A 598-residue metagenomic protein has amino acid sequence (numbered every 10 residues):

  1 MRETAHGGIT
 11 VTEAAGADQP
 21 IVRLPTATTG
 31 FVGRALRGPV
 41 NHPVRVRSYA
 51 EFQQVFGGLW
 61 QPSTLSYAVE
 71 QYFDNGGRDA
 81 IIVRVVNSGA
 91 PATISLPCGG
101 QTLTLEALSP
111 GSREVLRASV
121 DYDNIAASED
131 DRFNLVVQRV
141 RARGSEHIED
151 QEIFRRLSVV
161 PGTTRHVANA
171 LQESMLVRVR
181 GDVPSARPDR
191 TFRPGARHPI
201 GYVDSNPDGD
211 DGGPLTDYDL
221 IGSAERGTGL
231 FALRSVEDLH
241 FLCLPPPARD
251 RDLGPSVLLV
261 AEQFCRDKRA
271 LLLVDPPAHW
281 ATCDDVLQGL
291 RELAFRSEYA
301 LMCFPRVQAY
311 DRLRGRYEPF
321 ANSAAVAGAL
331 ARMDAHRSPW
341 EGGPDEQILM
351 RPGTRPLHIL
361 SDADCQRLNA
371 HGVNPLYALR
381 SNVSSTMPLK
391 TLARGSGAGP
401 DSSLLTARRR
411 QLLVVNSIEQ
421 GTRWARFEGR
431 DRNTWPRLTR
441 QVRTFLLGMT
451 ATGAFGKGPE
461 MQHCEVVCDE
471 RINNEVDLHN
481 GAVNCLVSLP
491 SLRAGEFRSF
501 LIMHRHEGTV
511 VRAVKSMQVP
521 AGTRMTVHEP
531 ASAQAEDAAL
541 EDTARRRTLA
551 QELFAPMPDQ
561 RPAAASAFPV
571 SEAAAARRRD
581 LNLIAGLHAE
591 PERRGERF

Functional and structural regions predicted by a protein language model:
M1-G111, A126-R132, Q138-S145, T191 (+7 more regions): Structured, hydrophobic secondary-structure cores that serve as assembly/anchoring elements
I9, H166-V203: Short glycine-aromatic motifs
G100-P184: Extended, Lys/Arg-rich, non-catalytic nucleic-acid recognition/anchoring regions of very large nucleic-acid-interacting
R187-I221, R226: Long, low-complexity, polar/charged, intrinsically disordered or flexibly structured peripheral segments
